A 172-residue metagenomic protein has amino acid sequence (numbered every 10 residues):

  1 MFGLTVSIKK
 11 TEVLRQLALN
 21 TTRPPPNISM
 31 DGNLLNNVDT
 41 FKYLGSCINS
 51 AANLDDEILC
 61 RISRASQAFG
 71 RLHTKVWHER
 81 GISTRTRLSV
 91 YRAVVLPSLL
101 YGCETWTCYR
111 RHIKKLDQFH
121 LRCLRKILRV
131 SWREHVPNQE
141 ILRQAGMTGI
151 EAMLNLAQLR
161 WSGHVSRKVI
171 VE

Functional and structural regions predicted by a protein language model:
M1-E172: Short linear motifs embedded in intrinsically disordered, charge-biased segments
